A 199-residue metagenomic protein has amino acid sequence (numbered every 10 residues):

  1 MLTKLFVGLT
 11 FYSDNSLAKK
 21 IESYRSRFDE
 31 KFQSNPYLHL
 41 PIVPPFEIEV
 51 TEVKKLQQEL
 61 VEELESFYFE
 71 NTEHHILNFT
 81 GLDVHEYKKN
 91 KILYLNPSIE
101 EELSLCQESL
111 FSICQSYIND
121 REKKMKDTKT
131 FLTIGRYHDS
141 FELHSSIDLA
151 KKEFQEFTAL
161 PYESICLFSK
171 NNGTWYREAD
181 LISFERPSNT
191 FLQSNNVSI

Functional and structural regions predicted by a protein language model:
M1-N78, E100-A159, W175-I199: Basic, often amphipathic N-terminal segments
E86-K88, L103-S104: Short acidic/glycine-rich loop or secondary-structure boundary segments that cap or lie
K88-N90, T174: Short acidic/glycine-enriched loop/turn segments that link adjacent beta-strands
P161-N171, A179: Low-complexity, intrinsically disordered Gly/Pro/Thr-rich segments
